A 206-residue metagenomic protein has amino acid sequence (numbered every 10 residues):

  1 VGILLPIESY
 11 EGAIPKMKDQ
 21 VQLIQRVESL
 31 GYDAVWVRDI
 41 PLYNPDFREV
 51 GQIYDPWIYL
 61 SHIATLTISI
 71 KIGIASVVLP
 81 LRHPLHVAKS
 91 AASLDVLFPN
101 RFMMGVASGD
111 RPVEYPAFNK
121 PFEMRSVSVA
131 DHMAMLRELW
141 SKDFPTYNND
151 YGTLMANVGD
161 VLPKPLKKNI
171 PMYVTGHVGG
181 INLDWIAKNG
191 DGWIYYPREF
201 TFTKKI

Functional and structural regions predicted by a protein language model:
V1-I206: Active-site-adjacent structural elements that line small-molecule/cofactor binding pockets in enzymes
